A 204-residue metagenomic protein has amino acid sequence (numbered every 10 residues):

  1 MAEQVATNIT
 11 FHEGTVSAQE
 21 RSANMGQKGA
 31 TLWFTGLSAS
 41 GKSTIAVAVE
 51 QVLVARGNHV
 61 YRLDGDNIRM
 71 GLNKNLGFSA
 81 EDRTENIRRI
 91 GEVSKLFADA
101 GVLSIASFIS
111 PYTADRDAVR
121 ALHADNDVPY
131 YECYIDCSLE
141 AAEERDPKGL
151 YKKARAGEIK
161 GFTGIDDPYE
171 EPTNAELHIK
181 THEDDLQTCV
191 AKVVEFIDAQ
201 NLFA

Functional and structural regions predicted by a protein language model:
M1-T31: Extreme N-terminal, non-catalytic leader segments that precede Walker-type/kinase nucleotide-binding cores
F34: Hydrophobic anchor at the beta1->P-loop junction of P-loop NTPases
S38: The conserved Walker
K42: Conserved lysine of the Walker
V47-K95, D99: Conserved substrate/cofactor phosphate-moiety recognition/catalytic segment in nucleotide-dependent phosphotransferases
R62, Y130-E132, E176-H178: Conserved beta-strand scaffold positions in the cores of enzyme catalytic domains, especially in NTP/NDP-utilizing
G71-F78, D82, E92-A154, G161: ATP-dependent NMP and nucleoside kinases share a basic, alpha-helical "lid"
D136-L139, E144-K192, Q200-A204: Small-molecule kinase domains that catalyze NTP-dependent phosphoryl transfer to phosphate-bearing small molecules
